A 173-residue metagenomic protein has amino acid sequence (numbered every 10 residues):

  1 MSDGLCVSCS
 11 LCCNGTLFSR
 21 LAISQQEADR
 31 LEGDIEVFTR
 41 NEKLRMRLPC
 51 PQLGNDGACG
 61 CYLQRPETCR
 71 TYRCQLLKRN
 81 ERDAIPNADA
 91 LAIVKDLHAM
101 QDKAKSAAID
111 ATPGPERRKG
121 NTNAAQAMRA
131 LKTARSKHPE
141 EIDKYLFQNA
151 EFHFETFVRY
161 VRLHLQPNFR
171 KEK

Functional and structural regions predicted by a protein language model:
M1-K173: Hydrophobic scaffolds flanking metal-cofactor catalytic centers in soluble metalloenzymes
